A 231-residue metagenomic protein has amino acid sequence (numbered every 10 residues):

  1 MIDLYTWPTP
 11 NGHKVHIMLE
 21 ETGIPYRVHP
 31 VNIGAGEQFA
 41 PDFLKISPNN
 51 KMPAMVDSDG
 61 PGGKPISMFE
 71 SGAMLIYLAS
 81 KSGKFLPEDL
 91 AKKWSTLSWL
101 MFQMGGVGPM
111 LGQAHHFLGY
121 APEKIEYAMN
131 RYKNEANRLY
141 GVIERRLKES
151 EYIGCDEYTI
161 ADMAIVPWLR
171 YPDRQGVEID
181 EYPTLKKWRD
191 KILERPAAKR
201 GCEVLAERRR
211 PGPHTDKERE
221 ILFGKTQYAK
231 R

Functional and structural regions predicted by a protein language model:
M1-N130, K230-R231: GST-like domain detector, emphasizing the conserved glutathione-binding G-site in the N-terminal thioredoxin-like
N32, I160, L205-R208: Short, solvent-exposed turn/loop segments enriched in Gly/Ser/Thr/Pro and often Arg
G36, R189, R209-R210: Generic structural signal for helix capping and beta-alpha/helix-loop junctions
L78, L100-P196, R231: GST-like fold's C-terminal all-alpha helical module
L205-R231: Acidic/histidine-enriched, glycine/proline-rich intrinsically disordered or flexible terminal extensions
